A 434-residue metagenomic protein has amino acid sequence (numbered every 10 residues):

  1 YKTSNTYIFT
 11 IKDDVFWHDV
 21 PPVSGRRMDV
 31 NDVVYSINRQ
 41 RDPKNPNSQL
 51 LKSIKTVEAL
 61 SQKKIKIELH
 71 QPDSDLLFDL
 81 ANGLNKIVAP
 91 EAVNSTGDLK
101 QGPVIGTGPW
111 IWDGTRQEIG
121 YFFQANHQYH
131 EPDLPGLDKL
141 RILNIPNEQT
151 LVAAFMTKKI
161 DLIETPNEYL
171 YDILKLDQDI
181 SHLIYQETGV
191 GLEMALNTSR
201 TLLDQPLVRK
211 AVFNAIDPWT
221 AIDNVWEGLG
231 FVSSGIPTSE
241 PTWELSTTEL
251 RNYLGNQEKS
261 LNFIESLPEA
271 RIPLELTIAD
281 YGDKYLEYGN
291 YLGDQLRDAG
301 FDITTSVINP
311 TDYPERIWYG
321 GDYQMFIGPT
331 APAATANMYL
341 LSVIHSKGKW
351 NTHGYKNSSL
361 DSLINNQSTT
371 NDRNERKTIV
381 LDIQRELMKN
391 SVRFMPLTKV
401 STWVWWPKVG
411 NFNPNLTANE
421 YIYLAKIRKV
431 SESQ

Functional and structural regions predicted by a protein language model:
T6-D14, P46-A92: Surface-exposed binding/hinge segments that line and control ligand-binding clefts or catalytic entry sites
P72-D73, F78-R141, Q149, E258 (+1 more regions): Gly/Pro-rich hinge or "lid" segments in bacterial periplasmic/extracellular proteins
Q117, L261-P332, R373, S401: Ligand/substrate-recognition segments at binding pockets and active sites
Q128-I173, D302: Ligand-site clamp/hinge motif
S199, L203-T242, Y288, L387-M395: Periplasmic-binding protein-like
L207, D298, D302-Y313, Y339-P407 (+1 more regions): Extracytoplasmic/peripheral linker and loop segments enriched in polar/acidic and small residues with frequent Thr/Pro
F231-S266, G282-Y285: Structural transition elements
W403-Q434: Long beta-strand-rich cores associated with HINT superfamily self-processing modules
